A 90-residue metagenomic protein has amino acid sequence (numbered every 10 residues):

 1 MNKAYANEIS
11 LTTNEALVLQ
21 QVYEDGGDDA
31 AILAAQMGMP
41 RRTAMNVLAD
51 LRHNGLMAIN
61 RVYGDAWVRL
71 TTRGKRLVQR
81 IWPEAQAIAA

Functional and structural regions predicted by a protein language model:
M1-A4, R76-A90: Amphipathic alpha-helical dimerization/coiled-coil segments that flank or bridge DNA-binding/regulatory modules
M1-V18: Short alpha-helical segments that sit at the start of domains
Q20, A31, A49: Residues within the helices of the helix-turn-helix
Q20-E24, W82: Short, locally clustered residues in the helix-turn-helix/winged-helix DNA-binding domain
G27-Q36: Short acidic, hydrophobic short linear motifs in intrinsically disordered regions
G38-H53, D65: Short amphipathic alpha-helical interaction segments
R61-W67: Short, Lys/Arg-rich nucleic-acid/phosphate-binding segment
